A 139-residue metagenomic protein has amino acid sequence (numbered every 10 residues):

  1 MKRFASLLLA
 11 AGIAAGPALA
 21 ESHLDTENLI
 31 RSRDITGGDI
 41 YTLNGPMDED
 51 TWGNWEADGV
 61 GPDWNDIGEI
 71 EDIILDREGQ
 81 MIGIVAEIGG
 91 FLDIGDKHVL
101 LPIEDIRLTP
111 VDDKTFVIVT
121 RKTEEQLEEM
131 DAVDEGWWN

Functional and structural regions predicted by a protein language model:
K2-S6, L19-N139: Peripheral interaction segments used for macromolecular assembly
A10, A15-A20: N-terminal signal peptide c-region/cleavage motif recognized by signal peptidases
